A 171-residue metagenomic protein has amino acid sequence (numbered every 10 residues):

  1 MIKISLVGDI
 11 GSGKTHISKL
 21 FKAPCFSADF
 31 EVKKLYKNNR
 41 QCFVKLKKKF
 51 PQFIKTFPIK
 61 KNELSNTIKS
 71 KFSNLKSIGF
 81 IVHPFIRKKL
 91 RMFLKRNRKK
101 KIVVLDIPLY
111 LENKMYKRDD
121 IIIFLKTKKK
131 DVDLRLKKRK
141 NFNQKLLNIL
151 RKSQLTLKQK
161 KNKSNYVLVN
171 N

Functional and structural regions predicted by a protein language model:
I4-L6: Hydrophobic anchor at the beta1->P-loop junction of P-loop NTPases
D9: P-loop (Walker A) phosphate-binding loop of NTP-binding proteins
S12: ATP-binding Walker
T15: Walker A/P-loop
K33-K99: ATP-dependent small-molecule kinase phosphotransfer cores that center on conserved nucleotide phosphate-binding segments
K89-L90, K117-R118, K129, K138-N171: Small-molecule kinase domains that catalyze NTP-dependent phosphoryl transfer to phosphate-bearing small molecules
K89-R139: ATP-dependent NMP and nucleoside kinases share a basic, alpha-helical "lid"
